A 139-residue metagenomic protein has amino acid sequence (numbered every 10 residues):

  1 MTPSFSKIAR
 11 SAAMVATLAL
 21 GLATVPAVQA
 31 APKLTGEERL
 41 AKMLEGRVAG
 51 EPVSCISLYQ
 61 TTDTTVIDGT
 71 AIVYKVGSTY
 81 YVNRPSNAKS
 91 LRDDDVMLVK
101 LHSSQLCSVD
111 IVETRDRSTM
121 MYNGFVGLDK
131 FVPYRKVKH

Functional and structural regions predicted by a protein language model:
T2, G21, V28-A31: Intrinsically disordered terminal and processing segments
T2-V15: Bacterial N-terminal signal peptides that target proteins for export
A13-A23: Bacterial N-terminal signal peptides
G21, T65, T119-Y122: Sterically constrained small-residue positions within well-ordered secondary structures of folded domains
V28-Y80, H139: N-terminal secretory signal peptides
Y80-A88: A short macromolecule-binding patch
A88-H139: Helix-rich interaction surfaces within compact, conserved domain-sized segments that mediate assembly or partner
